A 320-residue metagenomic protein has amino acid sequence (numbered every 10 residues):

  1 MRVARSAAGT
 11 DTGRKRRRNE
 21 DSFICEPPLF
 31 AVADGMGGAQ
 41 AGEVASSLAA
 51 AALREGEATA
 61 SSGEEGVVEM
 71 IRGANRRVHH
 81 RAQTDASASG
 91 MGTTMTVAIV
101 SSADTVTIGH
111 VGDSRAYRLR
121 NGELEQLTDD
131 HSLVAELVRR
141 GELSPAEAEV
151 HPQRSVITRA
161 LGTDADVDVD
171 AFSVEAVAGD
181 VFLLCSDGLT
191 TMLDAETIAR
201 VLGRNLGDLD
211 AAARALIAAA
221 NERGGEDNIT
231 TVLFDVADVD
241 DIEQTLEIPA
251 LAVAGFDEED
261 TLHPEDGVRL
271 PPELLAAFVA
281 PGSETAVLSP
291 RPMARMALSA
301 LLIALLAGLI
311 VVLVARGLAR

Functional and structural regions predicted by a protein language model:
M1-R320: PP2C/PPM-type serine/threonine phosphatase catalytic domain
